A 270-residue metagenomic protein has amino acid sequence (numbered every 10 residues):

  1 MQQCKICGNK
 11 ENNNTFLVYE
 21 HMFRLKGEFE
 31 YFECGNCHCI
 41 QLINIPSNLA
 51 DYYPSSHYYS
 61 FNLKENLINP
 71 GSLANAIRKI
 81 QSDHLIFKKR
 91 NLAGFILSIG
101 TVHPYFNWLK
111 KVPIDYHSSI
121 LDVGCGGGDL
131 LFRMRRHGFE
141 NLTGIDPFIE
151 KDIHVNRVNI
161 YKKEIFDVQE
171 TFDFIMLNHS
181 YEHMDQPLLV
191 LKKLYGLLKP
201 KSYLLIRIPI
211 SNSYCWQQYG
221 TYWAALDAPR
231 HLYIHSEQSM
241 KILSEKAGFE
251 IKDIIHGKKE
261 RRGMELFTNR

Functional and structural regions predicted by a protein language model:
M1-N178, L188-L191, H256: Conserved N-terminal segment of class I S-adenosyl-L-methionine
V18-R24, K252-R270: Conserved catalytic loop of SAM-dependent methyltransferase domains
L142, L204-I206: Hydrophobic/aromatic residues located in beta-strands of well-ordered beta-sheets within soluble catalytic
K151, S211-Y214, K258-E260: Feature marks short, surface-exposed loop/turn motifs that line or immediately flank catalytic pockets and channel
H179-H183: A short His-aromatic
D185-L189, W216: Short N-terminal helix/helix-N-cap motif within the alpha/beta-hydrolase-1
L188-Y203: A short glycine-rich, Lys/Arg-flanked "PGG" loop and its adjoining helix->strand segment in the class I
I206-Y233, Q238-L243: Short, glycine-/aromatic-enriched active-site segment of Class I SAM-dependent methyltransferases
